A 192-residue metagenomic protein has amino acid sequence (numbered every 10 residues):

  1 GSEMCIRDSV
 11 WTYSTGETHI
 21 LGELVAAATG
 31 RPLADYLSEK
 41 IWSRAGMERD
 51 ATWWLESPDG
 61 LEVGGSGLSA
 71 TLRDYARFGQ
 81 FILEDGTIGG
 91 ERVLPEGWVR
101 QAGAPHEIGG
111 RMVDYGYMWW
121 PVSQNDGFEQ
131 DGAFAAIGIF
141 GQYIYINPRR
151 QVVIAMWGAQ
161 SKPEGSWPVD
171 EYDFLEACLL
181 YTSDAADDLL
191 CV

Functional and structural regions predicted by a protein language model:
G1-D8, Y181-A186: Conserved small/polar residues in nucleotide/adenosyl-binding loops
S2-E3, R7, R31-D50: Short, charged, amphipathic alpha-helices and their helix-cap/turn boundaries
R7-Y13, L61-S69, A136, Y143: Solvent-exposed loop and edge beta-strand segments that line ligand/cofactor-binding and catalytic clefts
W11-I41, Y75-F81, D85, Q151-I154: Alpha-helical scaffold elements that line and support the substrate/ligand-binding pocket of soluble hydrolases
K40-G67, T71-L72: Mid-domain, small-residue-enriched loop/turn segments at the edges of structured enzyme/sensor domains
E48-T52, R100-I154: Active-site Gly/Thr loop motif
W54-E62, G86-H106: A beta-strand-loop signature enriched in Asp, Gly, Thr, and Trp that corresponds to the sialidase/neuraminidase Asp-box
A136-S183: Structured C-terminal helix/loop/strand segments within mature extracytoplasmic catalytic/sensor domains
